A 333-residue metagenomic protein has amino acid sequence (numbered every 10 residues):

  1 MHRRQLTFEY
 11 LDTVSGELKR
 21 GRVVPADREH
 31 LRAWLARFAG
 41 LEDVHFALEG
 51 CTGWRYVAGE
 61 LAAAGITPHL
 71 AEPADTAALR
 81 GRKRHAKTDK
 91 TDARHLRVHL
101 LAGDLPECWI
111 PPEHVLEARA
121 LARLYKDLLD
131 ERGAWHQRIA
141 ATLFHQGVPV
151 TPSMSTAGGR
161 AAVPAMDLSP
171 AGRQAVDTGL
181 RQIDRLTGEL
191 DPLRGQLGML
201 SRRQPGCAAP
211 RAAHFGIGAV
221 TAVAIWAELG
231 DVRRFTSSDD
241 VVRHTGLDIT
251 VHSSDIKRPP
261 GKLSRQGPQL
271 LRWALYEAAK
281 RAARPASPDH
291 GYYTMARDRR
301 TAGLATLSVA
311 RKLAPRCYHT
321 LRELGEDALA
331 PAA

Functional and structural regions predicted by a protein language model:
M1-A333: A detector of single, family-specific signature residues that are central to catalytic or substrate-handling motifs
